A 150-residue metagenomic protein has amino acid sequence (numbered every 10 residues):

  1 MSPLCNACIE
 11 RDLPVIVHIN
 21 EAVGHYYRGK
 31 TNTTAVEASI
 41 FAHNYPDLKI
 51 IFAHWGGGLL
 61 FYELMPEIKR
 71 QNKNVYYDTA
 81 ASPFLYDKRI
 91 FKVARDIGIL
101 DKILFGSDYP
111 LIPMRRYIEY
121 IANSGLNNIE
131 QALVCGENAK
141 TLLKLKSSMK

Functional and structural regions predicted by a protein language model:
M1-L104: Catalytic pocket-lining loop regions of alpha/beta-barrel enzymes, especially the amidohydrolase/enolase/GH5 lineages
C8, H54, Y77, D108 (+3 more regions): Conserved, mostly hydrophobic/aromatic
P14, P46, P110, T141-K144: Proline-rich low-complexity regions
G58, P110-L111: Short glycine-enriched loops at secondary-structure junctions
P83, Y109-P110: Structured beta->alpha junctions
I97-L104, I112-K150: Mid-to-C-terminal alpha-helical segments outside catalytic/metal-binding sites
